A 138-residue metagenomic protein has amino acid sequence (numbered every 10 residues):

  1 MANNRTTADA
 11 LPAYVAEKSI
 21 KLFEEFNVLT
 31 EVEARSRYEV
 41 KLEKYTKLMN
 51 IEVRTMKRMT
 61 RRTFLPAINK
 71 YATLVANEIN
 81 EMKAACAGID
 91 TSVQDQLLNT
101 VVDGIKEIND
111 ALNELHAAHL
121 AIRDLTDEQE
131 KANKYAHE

Functional and structural regions predicted by a protein language model:
M1-E138: C-terminal amphipathic alpha-helical interaction region
